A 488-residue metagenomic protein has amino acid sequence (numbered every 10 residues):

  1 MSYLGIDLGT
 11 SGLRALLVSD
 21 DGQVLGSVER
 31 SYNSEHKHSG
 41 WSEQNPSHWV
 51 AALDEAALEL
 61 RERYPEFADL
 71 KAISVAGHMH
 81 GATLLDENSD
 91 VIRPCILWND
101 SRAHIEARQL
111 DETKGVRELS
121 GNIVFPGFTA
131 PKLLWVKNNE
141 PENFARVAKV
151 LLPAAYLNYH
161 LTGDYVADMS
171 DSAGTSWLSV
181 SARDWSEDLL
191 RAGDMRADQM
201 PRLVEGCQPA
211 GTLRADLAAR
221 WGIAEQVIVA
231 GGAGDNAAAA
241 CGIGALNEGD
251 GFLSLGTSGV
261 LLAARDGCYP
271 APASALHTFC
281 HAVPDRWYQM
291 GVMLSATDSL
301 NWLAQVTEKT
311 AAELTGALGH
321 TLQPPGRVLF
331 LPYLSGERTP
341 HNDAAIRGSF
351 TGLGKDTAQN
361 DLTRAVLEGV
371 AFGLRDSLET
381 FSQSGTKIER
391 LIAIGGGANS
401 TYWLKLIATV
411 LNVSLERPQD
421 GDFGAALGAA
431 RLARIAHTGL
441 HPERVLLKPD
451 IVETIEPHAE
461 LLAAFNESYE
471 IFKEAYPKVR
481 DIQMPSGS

Functional and structural regions predicted by a protein language model:
M1-P94, E118, R146, A218-A219 (+3 more regions): N-terminal glycine/serine-rich phosphate-binding loop of ATP-dependent small-molecule kinases, especially carbohydrate
L4-G5, H104, R108-I123, L134-V166 (+4 more regions): Active-site core segments that coordinate phosphate-bearing ligands/cofactors across diverse enzyme families
L8, P46, E87, S101 (+3 more regions): Generic detector of well-ordered alpha-helical packing
G9-G12, D69, A76-H78, T129 (+5 more regions): Short, basic and Ser/Thr-rich N-terminal targeting/leader segments
G26-R30, P201, E453: Structural signal for short hydrophobic segments within the conserved structured cores of catalytic domains across
R61-W98, N122-G127, A154, N158-S179 (+2 more regions): Short beta-strand-loop/turn "lid" adjacent to the catalytic site in phosphate-handling enzymes
E66-D69, R196-Q199, K387: Short loop/turn motifs at secondary-structure junctions
